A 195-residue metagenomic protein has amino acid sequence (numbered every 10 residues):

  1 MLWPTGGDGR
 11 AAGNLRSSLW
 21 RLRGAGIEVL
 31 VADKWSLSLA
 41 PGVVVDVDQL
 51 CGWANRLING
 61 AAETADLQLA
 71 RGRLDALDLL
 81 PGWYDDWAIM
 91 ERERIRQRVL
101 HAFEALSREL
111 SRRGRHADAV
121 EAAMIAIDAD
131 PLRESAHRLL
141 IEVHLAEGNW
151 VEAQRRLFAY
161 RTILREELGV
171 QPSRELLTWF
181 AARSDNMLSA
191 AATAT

Functional and structural regions predicted by a protein language model:
W3-S17, V29-T195: Intrinsically disordered, charged and Pro/Gly-enriched terminal/linker segments that flank large helical-solenoid
G26: Glycine-centered, phosphate/nucleic-acid-interacting loop/turn motifs that mediate DNA/RNA or nucleotide
